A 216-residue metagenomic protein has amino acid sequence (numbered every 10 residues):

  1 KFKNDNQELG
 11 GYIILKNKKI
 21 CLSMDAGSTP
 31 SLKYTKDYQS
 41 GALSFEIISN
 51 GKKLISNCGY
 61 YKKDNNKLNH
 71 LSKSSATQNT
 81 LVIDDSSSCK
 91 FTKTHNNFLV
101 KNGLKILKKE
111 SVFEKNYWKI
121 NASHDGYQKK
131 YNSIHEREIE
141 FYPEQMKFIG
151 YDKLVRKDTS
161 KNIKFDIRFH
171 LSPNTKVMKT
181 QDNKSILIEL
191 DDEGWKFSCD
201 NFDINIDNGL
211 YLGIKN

Functional and structural regions predicted by a protein language model:
K1, Y60-N216: CBM-like, beta-strand-rich accessory domains located in the C-terminal region of large, secreted polysaccharide-active
K1-S56, Y60: Carbohydrate-active enzyme catalytic cores, enriched for enzymes that act on polyanionic acidic polysaccharides
